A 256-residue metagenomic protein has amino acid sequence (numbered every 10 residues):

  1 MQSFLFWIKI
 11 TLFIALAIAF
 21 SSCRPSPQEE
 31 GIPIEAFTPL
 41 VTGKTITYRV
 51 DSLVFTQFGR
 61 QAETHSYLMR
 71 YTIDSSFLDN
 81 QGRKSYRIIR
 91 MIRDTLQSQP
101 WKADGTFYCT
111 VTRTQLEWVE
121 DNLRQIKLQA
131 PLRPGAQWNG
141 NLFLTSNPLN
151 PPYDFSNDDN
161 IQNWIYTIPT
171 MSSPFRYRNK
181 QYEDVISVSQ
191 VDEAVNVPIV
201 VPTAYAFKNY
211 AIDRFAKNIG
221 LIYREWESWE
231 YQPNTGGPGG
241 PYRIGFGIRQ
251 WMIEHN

Functional and structural regions predicted by a protein language model:
M1-T11: Bacterial N-terminal signal peptides that target proteins for export
F13-A17: Hydrophobic alpha-helical membrane-embedded or membrane-associated segments
I18-S22: C-terminal motif of bacterial Sec signal peptides marking the signal peptidase cleavage site
R24-N256: Conserved functional acidic sites
